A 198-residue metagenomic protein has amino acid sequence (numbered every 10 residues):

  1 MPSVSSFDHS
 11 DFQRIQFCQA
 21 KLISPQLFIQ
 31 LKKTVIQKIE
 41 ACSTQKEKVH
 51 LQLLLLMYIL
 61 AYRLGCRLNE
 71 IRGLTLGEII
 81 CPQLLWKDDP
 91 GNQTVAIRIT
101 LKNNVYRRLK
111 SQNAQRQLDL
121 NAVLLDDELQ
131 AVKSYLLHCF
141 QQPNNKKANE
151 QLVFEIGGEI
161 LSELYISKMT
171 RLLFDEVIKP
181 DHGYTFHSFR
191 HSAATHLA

Functional and structural regions predicted by a protein language model:
M1-H9: N-terminal DNA-binding recognition helix of tyrosine site-specific recombinases/integrases
S10-R72: Basic, Lys/Arg- and aromatic-enriched nucleic-acid-binding interface segment
F28, K32, N121-D181, S192: Active-site/catalytic core of tyrosine-dependent DNA strand-transfer enzymes
I39-E47, L64, L164-A198: Short, basic (Lys/Arg/His-rich) helix/loop patches that form interaction surfaces in the mid-to-C-terminal regions
T44-K48, Y106-Q115, E155-L161, P180-S188: Short, contiguous acidic/charged loop-to-helix segments that flank catalytic cores in large enzymes
L54, V95, A114, A148 (+1 more regions): Exposed loop/turn and edge beta-strand positions of beta-sandwich/beta-sheet ligand-binding modules
G73-I79, H187, A198: A short, basic/aromatic helix-end/turn motif that makes direct DNA contacts
L74-E128: Conserved tyrosine-mediated DNA breakage-rejoining catalytic core shared by Y-recombinases
